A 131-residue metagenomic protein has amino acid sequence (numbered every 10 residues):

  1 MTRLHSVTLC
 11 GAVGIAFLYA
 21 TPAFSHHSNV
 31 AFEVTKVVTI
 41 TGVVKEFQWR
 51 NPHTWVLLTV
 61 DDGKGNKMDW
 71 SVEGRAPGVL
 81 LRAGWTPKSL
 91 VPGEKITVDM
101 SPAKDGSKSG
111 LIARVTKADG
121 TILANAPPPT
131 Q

Functional and structural regions predicted by a protein language model:
M1-G11: Bacterial N-terminal signal peptides that target proteins for export
A12-V13, A23: Cleavable N-terminal signal peptides
A23-V38: Short boundary/loop segments of OB/S1/cold-shock single-stranded nucleic-acid-binding domains
I40-V44: Conserved hydrophobic positions within beta-strands
R50-V60: Short aromatic-glycine-enriched beta-strand elements
R82-T97: Short nucleic-acid-contacting surface segments enriched for D/E, G, S/T with interspersed K/R
A103-A126: OB-fold/S1-family single-stranded nucleic acid-binding modules
